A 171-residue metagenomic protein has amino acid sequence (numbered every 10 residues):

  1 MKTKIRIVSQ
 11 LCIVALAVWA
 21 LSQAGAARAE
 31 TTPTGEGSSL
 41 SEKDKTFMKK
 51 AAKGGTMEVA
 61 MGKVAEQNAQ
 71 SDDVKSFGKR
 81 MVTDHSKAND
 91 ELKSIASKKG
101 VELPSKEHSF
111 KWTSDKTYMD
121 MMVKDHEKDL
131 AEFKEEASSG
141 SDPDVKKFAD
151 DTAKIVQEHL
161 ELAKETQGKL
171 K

Functional and structural regions predicted by a protein language model:
K2-L11, S22-K171: His/Met- and acidic-residue-enriched segments that coordinate or traffic transition-metal cofactors and support
L16-L21: Hydrophobic core
